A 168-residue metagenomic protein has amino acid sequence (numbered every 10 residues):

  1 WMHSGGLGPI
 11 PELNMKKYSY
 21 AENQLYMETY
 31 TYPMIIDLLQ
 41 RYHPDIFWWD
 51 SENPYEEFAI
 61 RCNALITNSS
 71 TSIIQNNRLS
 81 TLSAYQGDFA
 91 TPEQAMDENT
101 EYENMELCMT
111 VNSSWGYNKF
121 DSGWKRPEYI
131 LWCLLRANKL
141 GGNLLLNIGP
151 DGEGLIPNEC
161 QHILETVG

Functional and structural regions predicted by a protein language model:
W1-G168: Mature catalytic domains of secreted/periplasmic carbohydrate-active enzymes
